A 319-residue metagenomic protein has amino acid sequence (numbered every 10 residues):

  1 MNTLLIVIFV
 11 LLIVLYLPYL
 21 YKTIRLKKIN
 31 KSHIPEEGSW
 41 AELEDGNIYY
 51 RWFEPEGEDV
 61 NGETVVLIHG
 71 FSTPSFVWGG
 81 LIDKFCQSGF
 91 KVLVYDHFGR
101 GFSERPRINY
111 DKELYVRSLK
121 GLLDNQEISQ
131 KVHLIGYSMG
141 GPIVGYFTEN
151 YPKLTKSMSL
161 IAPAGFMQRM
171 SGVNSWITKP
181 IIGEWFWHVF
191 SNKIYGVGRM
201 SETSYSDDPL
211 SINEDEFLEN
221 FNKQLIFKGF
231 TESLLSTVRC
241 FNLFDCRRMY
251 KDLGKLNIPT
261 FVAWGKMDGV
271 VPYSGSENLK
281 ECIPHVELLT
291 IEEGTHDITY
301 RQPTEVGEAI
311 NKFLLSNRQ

Functional and structural regions predicted by a protein language model:
M1-E63, Q87-F90, R247, L315-Q319: Alpha/beta-hydrolase fold catalytic core
I29, V189-K255: Conserved alpha/beta-hydrolase catalytic His-Asp/Glu region
L43, R51-G57, H97-I135, Y151 (+1 more regions): Active-site loop/oxyanion-hole signature of alpha/beta-hydrolase fold enzymes
F53-F102: Conserved HGGG/HGGXW glycine-rich cap/lid loop of the alpha/beta-hydrolase fold
G136, G140, V144: Gly/Ala-rich beta-loop-alpha elbow adjacent to hydrolase catalytic centers
E149, S157-H188: Flexible "cap/lid" loop of the alpha/beta hydrolase fold
L256, V262-W264, D268: Short beta-strand/loop motif that positions the catalytic acidic residue of the alpha/beta-hydrolase fold
V270, G294-G307: Catalytic histidine-centered segment of alpha/beta-hydrolase-like enzymes
